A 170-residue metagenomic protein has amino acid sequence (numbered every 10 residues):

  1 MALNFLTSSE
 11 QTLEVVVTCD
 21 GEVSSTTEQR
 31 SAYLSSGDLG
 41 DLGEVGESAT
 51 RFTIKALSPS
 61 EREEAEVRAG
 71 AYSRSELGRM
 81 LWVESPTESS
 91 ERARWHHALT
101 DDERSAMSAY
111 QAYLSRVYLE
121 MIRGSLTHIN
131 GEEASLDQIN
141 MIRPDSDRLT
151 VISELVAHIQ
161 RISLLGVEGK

Functional and structural regions predicted by a protein language model:
M1-T12, V16, Y33, P86-S90: Low-complexity intrinsically disordered segments
V17-S25: Small/polar-rich, solvent-exposed N-terminal microdomains that initiate assembly or binding
S24-K170: Short, surface-exposed, charged amphipathic helix/loop patches that serve as local interaction elements
